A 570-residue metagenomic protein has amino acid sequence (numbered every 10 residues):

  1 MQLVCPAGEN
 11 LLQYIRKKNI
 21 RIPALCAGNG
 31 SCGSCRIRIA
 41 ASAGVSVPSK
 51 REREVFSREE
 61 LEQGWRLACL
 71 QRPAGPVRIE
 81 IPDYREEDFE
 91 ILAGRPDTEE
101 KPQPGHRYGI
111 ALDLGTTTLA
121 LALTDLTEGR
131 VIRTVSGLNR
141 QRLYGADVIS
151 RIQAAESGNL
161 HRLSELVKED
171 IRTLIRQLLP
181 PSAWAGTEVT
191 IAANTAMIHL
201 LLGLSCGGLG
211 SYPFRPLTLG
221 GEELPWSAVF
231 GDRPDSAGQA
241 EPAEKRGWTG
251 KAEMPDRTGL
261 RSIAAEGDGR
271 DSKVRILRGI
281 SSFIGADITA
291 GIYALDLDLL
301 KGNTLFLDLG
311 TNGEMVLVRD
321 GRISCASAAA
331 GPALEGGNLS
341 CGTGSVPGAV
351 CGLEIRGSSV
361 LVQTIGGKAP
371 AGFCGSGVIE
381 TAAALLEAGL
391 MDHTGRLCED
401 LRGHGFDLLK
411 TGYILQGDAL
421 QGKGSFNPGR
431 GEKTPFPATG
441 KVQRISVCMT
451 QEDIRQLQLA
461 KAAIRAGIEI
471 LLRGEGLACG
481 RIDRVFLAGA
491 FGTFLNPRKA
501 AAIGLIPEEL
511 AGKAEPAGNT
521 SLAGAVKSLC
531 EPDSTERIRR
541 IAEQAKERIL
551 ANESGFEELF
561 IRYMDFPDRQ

Functional and structural regions predicted by a protein language model:
G8-S34, A40-A68: Immediate flanking context of iron-sulfur cluster ligation sites
V45-L114, L119: Fe-S ferredoxin-like electron-transfer domains and their immediately adjacent linker/connector regions across
W65, L260-G269, K273-D287, K527-Q570: Acidic, glycine/GT-rich loop-and beta-edge segments that sit at the periphery of enzyme/chaperone cores
E90-R107, V274-T304: Conserved phosphate-binding catalytic cores of ATP/NTP-utilizing and phosphoryl-transfer enzymes
L121, G129-R142, A146-D147, G208-E223 (+3 more regions): Glycine-rich phosphate-binding loop of actin/hexokinase-like ATP-binding domains
R140-P181, N338-L339, A349-E354, Q456-L459 (+1 more regions): N-terminal phosphate-binding loop and adjacent alpha-helix
L143-D147, L200-G238, E244-A290, L334-N338: Glycine-rich phosphate-binding loop and adjoining helix at the ATP-binding site of ATP-dependent phosphoryl-transfer
R319, L477-G480, R484-I541: Catalytic phosphate/nucleotide-handling subdomain of diverse soluble enzymes
